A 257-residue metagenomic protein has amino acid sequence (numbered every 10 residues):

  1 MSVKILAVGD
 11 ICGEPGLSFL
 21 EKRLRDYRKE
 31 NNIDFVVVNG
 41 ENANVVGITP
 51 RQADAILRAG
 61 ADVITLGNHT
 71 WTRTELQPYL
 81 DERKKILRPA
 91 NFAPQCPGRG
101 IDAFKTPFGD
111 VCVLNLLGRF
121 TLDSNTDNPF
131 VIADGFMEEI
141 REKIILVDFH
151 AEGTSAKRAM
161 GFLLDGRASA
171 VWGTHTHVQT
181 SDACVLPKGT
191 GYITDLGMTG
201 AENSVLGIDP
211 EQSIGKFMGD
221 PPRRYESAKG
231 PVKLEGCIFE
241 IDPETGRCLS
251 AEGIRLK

Functional and structural regions predicted by a protein language model:
M1-K257: Acidic, metal/ion-coordinating pockets
